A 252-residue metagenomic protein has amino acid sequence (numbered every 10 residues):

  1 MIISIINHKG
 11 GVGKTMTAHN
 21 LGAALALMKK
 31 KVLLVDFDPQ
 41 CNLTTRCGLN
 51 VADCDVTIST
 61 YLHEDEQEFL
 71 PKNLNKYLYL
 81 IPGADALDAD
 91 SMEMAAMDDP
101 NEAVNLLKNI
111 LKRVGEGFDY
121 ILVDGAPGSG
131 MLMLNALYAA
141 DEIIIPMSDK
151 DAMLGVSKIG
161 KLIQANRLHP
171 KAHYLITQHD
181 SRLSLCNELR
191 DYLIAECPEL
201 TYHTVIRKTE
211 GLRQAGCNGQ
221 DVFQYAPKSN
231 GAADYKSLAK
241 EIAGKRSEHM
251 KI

Functional and structural regions predicted by a protein language model:
M1-I252: P-loop NTP-binding core
